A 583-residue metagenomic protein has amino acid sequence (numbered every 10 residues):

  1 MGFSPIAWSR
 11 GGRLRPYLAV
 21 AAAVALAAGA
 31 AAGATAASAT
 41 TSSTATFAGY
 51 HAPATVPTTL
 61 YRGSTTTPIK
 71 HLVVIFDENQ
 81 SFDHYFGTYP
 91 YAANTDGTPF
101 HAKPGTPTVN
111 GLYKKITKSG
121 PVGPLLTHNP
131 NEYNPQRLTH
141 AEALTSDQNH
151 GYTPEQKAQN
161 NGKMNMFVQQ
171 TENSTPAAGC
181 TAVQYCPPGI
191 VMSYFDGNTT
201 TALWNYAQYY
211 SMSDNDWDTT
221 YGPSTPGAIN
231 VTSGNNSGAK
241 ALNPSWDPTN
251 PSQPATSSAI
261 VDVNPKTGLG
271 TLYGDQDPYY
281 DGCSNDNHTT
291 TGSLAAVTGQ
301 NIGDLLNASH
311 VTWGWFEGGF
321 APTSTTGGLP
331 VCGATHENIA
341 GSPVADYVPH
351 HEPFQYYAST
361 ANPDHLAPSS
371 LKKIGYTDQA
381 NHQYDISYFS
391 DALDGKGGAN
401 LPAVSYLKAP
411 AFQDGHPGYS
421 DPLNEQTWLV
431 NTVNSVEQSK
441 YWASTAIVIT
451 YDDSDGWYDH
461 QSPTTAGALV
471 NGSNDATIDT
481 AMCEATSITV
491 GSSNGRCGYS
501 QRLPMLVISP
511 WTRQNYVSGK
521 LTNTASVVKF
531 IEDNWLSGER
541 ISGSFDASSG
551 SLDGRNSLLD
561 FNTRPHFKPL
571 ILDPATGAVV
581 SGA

Functional and structural regions predicted by a protein language model:
M1-G12: N-terminal secretory signal peptides that target proteins for export/translocation
R10-A39: Secretory targeting and sorting signals
A37-A583: N-terminal pro-sequences and low-complexity stem/linker regions of secreted or lumenal proteins
